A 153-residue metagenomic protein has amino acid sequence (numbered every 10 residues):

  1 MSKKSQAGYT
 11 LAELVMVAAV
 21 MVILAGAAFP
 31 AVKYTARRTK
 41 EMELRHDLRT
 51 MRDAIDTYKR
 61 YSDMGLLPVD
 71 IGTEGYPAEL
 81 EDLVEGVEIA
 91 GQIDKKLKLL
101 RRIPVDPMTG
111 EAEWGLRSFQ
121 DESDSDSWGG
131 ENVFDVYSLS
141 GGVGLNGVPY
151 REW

Functional and structural regions predicted by a protein language model:
M1-A7: N-terminal leader/signal peptides at the extreme start of proteins
A7, A25, Y76: Flexible coil/turn residues that form the inter-helical turn or adjacent wing/linker of helix-turn-helix
A7, E13-M16: Internal alpha-helical transmembrane segments of multi-pass membrane proteins, especially GPCRs
V15-P30: Alpha-helical hydrophobic helix detector
F29-R37: N-terminal membrane-insertion alpha helix
A36-D63: Membrane-proximal N-terminal amphipathic helix
D56-W153: Low-complexity, acidic interaction segments enriched in glycine
